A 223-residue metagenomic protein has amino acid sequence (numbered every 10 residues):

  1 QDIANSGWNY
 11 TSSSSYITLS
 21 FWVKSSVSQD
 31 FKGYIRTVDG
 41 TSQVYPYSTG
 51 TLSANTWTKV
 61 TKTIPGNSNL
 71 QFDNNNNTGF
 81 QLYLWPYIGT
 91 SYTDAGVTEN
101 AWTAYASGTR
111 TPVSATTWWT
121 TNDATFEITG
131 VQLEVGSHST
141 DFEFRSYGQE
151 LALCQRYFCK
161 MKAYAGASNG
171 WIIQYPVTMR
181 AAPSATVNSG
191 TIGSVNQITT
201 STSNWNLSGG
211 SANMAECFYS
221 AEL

Functional and structural regions predicted by a protein language model:
Q1-L223: Extracellular and organelle-lumenal recognition/adhesion modules and their flexible linkers in secreted
